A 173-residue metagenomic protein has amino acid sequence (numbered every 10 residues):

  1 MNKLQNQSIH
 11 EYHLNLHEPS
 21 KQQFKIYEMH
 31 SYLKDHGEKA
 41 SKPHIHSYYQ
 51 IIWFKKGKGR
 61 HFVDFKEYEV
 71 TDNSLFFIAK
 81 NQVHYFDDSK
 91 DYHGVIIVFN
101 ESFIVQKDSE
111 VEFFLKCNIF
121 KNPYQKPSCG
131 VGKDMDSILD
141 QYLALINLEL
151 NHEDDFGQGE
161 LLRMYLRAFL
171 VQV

Functional and structural regions predicted by a protein language model:
M1-F62, K66-E69: Generic protein-terminus/edge-of-domain signal
N2-K21, D87-H152, Q172: A hydrophobic/aromatic-rich effector-binding and dimerization subdomain of bacterial HTH-type transcriptional regulators
Y32, K56-K58, N81-V83, E101-I104: Short, charged/polar surface micro-motifs in flexible loops or helix N-caps
R60-F62, I78, V83-S89, V95: Short beta-strand His + acidic residue motifs that chelate non-heme Fe in jelly-roll/DSBH and cupin folds
F65-A79: Short acidic-glycine-tyrosine-enriched beta hairpin
D134, H152-Y165: All-alpha amphipathic helical-bundle segments outside canonical DNA-binding/catalytic cores that form hydrophobic
M164, A168-Q172: Short, residue-level hotspots on alpha-helical faces of the histone-fold and other alpha-helical interaction modules
